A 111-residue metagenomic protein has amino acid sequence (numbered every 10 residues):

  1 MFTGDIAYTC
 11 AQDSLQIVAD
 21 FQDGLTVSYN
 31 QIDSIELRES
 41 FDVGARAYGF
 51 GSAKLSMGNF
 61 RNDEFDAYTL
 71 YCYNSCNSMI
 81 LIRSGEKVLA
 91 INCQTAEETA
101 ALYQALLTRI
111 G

Functional and structural regions predicted by a protein language model:
M1-D5: Alpha-helical transmembrane spans
I6-C10, C72-Y73: Short, exposed beta-strand/loop patches in secreted or surface proteins that constitute
A11-Q16, M79: Short, hydrophobic/aromatic-rich segments at coil-to-beta transitions
Q16, T26-S28, A90-N92: Generic structural detector for well-ordered beta-strands
A19-S28, D33-G85: Non-transmembrane, membrane-adjacent beta-strand/coil modules in membrane-associated proteins and peripheral
A67-I110: A membrane-cytosol interface segment of integral membrane proteins
